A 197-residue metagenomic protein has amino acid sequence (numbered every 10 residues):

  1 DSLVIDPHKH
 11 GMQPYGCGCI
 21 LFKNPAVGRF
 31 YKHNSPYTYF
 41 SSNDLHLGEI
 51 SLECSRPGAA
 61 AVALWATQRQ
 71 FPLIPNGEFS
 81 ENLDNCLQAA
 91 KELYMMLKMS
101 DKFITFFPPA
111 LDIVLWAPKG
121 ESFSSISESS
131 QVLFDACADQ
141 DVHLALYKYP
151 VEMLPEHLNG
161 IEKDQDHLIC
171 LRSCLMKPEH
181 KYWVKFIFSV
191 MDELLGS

Functional and structural regions predicted by a protein language model:
D1-S35: Active-site PLP attachment segment
D6, N24, A60, V114-A117: Poly-acidic low-complexity segments
M12-G16, R56-A63, A110: Catalytic-loop motifs flanking and including active-site residues across diverse enzymes
H33-C54, Q68-S197: Conserved C-terminal alpha-helix-loop-beta "cap" of PLP-dependent enzymes that closes/shapes the active-site mouth
